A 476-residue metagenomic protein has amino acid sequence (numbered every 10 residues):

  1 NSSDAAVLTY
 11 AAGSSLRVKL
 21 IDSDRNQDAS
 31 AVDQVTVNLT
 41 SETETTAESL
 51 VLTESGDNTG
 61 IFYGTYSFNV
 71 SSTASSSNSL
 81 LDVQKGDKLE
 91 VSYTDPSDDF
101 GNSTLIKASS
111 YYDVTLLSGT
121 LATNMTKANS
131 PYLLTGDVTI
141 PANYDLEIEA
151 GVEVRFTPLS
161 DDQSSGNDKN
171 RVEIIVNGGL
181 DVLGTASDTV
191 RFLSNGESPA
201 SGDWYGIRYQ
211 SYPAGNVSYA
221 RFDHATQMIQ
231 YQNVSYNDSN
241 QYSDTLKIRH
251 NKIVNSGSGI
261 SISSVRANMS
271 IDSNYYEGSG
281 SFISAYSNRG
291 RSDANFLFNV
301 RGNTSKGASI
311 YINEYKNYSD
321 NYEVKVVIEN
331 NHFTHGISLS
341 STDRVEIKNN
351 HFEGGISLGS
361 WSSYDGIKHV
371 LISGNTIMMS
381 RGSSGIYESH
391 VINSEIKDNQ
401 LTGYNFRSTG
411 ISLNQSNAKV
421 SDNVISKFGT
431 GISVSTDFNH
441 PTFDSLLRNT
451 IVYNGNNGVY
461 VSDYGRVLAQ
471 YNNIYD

Functional and structural regions predicted by a protein language model:
N1-A11: Short, compositionally biased P/S/T/A/G/V-rich stretches that sit at domain boundaries
A11-G13, T120: Solvent-exposed, conformationally flexible loop/turn segments
S14-V18: Structural beta-strand segments of beta-rich domains
I21-D28: Short amphipathic, basic-aromatic surface patches that mediate peripheral association with negatively charged
A29-G56: Extended low-complexity, serine/threonine- and proline-enriched intrinsically disordered segments
S55-N78: Aromatic sugar-binding surface patches on proteins that engage polysaccharides or sugar-phosphate polymers
S79-I106: Ser/Thr/Pro-rich, low-complexity mucin-like regions that serve as glycosylated stalks/linkers or repetitive adhesive
S110-D476: Beta-strand/loop edge motif enriched in small/polar residues
